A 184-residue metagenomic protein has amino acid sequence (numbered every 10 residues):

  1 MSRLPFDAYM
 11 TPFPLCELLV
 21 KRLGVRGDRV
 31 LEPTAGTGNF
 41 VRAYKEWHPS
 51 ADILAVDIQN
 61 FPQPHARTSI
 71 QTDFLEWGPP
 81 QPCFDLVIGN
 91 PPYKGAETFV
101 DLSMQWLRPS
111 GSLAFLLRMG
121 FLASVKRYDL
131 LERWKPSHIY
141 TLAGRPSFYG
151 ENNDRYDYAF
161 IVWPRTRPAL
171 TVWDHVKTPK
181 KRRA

Functional and structural regions predicted by a protein language model:
M1-A184: Class I S-adenosyl-L-methionine-dependent methyltransferase catalytic core
